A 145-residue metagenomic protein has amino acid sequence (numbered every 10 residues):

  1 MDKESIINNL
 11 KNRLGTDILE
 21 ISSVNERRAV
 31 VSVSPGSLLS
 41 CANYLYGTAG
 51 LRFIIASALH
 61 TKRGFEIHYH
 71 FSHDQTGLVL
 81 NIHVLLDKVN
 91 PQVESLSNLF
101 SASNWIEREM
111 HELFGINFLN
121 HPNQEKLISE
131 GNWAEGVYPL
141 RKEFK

Functional and structural regions predicted by a protein language model:
M1-K145: Terminal low-complexity/charged segments
